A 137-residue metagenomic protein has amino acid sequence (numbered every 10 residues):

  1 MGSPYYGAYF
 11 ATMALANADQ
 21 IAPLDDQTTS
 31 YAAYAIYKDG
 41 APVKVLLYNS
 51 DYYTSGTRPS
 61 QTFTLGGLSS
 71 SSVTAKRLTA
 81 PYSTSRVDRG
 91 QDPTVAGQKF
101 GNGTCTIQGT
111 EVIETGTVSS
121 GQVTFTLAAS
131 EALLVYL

Functional and structural regions predicted by a protein language model:
M1-P42, Y52: Glycan-recognition and catalytic regions of carbohydrate-active enzymes
L15-A18, L47-Y48, C105-Q108: N-terminal start-of-chain detector that recognizes signal peptides and the immediate post-cleavage beginning
T28-S69, A75-T84, S130-L133: Carbohydrate-binding surface patches
S60, G66-V123, L127: Acidic, Ser/Thr/Pro-rich beta/coil linker or hinge segments at domain junctions
V135-L137: Short beta-strand-to-coil "C-cap" segments at the C-terminal boundary of structured domains/repeats, marking
